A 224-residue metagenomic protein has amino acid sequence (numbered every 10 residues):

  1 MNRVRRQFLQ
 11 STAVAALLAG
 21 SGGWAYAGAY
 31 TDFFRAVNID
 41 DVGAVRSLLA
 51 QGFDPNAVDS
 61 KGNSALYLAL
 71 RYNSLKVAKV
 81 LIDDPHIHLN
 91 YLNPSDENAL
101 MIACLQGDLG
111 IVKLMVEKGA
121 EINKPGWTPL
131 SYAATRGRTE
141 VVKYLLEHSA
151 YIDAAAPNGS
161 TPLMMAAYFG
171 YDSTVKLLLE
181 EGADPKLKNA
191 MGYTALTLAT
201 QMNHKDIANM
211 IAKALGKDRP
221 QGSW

Functional and structural regions predicted by a protein language model:
N2-R3, G23-D32, K118, H148 (+3 more regions): Ankyrin-repeat-protein effector appendages
R5-Q10: N-terminal export leaders
Y26-S64, L68: N-terminal segments that cap or nucleate solenoid repeat domains
G28-R35, V58-S64, L92-N98, N123-P129 (+2 more regions): Ankyrin-repeat boundary/"N-cap" motif
R35-D40, L68-S74, I102-D108, Y132-R138 (+2 more regions): Ankyrin repeat A-helix N-terminal signature
D41-L49, S74-D83, D108-V116, R138-L146 (+2 more regions): Ankyrin repeat structural motif
P55, H88-L89, I122, I152 (+1 more regions): Ankyrin-repeat inter-repeat connecting loop/turn
N123-H148, D153: Alpha-helical adaptor scaffolds
